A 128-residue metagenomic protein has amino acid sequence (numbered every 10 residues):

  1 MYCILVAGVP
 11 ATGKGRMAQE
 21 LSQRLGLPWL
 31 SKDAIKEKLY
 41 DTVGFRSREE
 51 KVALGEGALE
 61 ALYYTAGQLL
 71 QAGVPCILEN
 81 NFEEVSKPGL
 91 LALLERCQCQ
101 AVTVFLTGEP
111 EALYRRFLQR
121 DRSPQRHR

Functional and structural regions predicted by a protein language model:
C3: Walker A (P-loop) ATP-phosphate-binding motif of ABC ATPase nucleotide-binding domains
V6: Hydrophobic anchor at the beta1->P-loop junction of P-loop NTPases
V9: P-loop (Walker A) phosphate-binding loop of NTP-binding proteins
G13: Conserved glycine(s) of the Walker
R16-Q71: Conserved substrate/cofactor phosphate-moiety recognition/catalytic segment in nucleotide-dependent phosphotransferases
S31, L78-E79, V104-L106: Small/polar loops that bind or transfer phosphate-bearing groups
L54-A101: Glycine-rich phosphate-binding loop used to anchor ATP phosphates in small-molecule kinases, encompassing both
C97-R128: A glycine- and Lys/Arg-enriched "phosphate-lid" helix/loop adjacent to the NTP-binding pocket of small-molecule kinases
